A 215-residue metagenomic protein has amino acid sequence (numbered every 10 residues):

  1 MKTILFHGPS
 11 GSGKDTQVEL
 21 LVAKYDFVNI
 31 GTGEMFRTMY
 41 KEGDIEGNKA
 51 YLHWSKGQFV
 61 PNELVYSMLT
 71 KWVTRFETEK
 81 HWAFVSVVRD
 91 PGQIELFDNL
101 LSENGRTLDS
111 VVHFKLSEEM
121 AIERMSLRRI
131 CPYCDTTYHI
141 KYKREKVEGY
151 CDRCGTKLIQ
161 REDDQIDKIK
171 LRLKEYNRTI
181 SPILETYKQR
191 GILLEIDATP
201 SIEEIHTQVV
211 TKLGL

Functional and structural regions predicted by a protein language model:
M1-L215: Glycine-rich phosphate-binding loop of ATP-dependent small-molecule kinases
